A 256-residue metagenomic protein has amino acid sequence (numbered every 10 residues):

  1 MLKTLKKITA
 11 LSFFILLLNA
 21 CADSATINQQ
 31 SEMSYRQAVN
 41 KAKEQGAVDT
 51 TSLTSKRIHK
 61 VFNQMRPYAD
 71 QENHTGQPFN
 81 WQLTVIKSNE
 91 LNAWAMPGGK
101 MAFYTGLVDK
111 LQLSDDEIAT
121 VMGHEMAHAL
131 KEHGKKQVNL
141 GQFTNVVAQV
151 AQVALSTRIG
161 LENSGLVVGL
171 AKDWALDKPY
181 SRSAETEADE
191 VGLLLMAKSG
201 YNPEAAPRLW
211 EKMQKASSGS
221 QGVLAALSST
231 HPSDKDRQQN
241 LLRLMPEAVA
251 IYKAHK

Functional and structural regions predicted by a protein language model:
M1-A10: Bacterial N-terminal signal peptides that target proteins for export
T9-N19: Bacterial N-terminal signal peptides
N19-K256: A Zn2+-metalloprotease active-site environment signal
